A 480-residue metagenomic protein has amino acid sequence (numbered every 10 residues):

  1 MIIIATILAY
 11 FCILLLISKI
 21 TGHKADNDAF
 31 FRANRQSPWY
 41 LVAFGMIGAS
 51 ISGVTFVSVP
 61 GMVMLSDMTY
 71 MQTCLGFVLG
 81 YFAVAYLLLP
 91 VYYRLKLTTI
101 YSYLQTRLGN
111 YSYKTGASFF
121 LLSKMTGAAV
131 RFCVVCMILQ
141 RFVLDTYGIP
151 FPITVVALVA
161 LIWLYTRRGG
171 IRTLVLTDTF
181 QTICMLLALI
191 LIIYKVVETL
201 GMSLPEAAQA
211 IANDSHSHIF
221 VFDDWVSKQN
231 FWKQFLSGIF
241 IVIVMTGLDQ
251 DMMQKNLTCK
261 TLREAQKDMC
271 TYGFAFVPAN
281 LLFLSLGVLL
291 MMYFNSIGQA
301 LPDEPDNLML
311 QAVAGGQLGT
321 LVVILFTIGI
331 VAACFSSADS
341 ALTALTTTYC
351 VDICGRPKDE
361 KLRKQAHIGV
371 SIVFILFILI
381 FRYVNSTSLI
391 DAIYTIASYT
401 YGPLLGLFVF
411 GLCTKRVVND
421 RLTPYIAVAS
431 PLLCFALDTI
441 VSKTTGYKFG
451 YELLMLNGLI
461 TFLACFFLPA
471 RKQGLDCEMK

Functional and structural regions predicted by a protein language model:
M1-F56, T166-G169, T182, A188: Membrane-interface "cap" regions at the ends of multi-pass membrane proteins
T6-I17, Y81-A85, F120, M137 (+9 more regions): Hydrophobic core segments of alpha-helical transmembrane domains in multi-pass membrane transport and ion-translocation
I13-N27, L87-Y101, L164, R168-I171 (+5 more regions): Juxtamembrane interface elements at the cytosolic ends of transmembrane helices in multi-pass membrane proteins
I17-H23, K124-F132, C136-I153, L164-R167 (+5 more regions): Hydrophobic alpha-helical segments and their helix-loop junctions in multi-pass secondary transporters
D26-A43, F151, T395-F467, D476-K480: C-terminal membrane-solvent junction of multi-pass transporters and transport-like membrane proteins
W39-M46, R107-G116, Q181-Y194, F274 (+2 more regions): Small-residue-rich segments of transmembrane alpha-helices in multi-pass membrane proteins, especially helix faces
G61, L65-R168, N256-T395: Helix-loop-helix junctions that connect adjacent transmembrane helices in secondary transporters/permeases, recognized
